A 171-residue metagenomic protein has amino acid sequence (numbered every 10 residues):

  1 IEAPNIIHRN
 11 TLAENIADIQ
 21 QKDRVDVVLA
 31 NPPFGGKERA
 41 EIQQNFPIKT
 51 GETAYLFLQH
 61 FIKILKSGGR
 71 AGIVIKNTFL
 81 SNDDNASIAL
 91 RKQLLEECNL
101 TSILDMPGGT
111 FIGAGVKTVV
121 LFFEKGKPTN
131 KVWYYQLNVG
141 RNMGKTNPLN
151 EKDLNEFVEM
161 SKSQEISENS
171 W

Functional and structural regions predicted by a protein language model:
I1-A3: Short, conserved SAM-binding/catalytic segment of Class I S-adenosyl-L-methionine-dependent methyltransferases
H8, A13-W171: A conserved structural/catalytic subdomain of Rossmann-like adenosyl-cofactor enzymes
